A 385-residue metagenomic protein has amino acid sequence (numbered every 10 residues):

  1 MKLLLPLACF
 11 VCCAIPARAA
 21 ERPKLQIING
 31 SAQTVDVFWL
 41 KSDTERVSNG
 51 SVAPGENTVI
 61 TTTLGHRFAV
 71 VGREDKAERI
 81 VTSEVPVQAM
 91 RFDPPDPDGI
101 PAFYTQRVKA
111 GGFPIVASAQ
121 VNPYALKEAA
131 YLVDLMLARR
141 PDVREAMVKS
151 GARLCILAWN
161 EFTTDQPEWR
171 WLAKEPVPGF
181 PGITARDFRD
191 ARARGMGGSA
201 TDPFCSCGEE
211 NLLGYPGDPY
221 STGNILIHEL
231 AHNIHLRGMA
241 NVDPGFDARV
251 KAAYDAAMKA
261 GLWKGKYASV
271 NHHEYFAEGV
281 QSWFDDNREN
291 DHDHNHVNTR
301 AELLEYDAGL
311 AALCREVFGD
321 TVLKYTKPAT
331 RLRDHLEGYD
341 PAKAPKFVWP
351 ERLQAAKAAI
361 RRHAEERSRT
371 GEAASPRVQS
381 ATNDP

Functional and structural regions predicted by a protein language model:
L3-C12: Sec-dependent N-terminal signal peptides
I15-A19: Sec/Tat signal peptide C-region and signal peptidase I cleavage site
L25-S31: Asparagine-centered strand-capping/turn motif at beta-strand->loop junctions
G55, L64-E74: A short, solvent-exposed beta-strand micro-motif common in secreted/extracellular proteins
R73-P95: Structured interaction patches on ligand/partner-binding surfaces of diverse proteins
G99-D255, K259, D293-H296: Acidic/His-rich structured neighborhood in mature extracellular/periplasmic domains
F246-Y306: An amphipathic alpha-helical core segment
V280-P385: Pan-zinc metallopeptidase signature
